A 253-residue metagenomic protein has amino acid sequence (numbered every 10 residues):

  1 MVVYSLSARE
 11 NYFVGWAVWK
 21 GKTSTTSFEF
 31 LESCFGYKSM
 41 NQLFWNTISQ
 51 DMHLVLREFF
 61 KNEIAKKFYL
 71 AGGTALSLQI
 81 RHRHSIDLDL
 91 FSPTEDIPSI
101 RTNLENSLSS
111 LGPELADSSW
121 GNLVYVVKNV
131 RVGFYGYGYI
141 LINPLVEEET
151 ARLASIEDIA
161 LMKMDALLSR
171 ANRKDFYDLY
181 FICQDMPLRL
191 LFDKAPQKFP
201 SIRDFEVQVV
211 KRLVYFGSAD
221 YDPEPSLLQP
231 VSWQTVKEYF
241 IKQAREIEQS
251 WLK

Functional and structural regions predicted by a protein language model:
Y4, N11-Y12: Intrinsic-disorder-associated, low-complexity terminal segments enriched in Asp/Asn/His/Tyr and depleted of Lys/Arg
Y12-F13, L31: Extended hydrophobic/Leu-rich segments
W16-W19: Tryptophan (W) side chains
S24-K253: Compositionally biased terminal segments of proteins
